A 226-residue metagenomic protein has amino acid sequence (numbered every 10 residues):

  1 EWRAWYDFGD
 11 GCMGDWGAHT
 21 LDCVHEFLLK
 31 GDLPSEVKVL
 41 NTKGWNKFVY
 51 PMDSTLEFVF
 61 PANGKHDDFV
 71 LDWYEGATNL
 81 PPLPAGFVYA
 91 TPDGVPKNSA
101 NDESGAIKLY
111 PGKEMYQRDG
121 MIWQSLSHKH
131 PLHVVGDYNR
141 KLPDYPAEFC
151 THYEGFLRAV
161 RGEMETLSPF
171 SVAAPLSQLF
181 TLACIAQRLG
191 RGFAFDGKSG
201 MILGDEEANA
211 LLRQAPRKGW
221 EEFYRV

Functional and structural regions predicted by a protein language model:
E1-K38, W45-F48, L56, F60-D68 (+4 more regions): Predominantly a Rossmann-like dinucleotide-binding segment in NAD(P)-dependent oxidoreductases
E1-W2, G31, F149-L157: Active-site-adjacent bridging/hinge elements
R3-G14, V39-W45, A100-E103, Y138-P146 (+1 more regions): Active-site rim elements
G11-G14, A18-H25, A147-E154, S171-T181: A structural signal for well-ordered alpha-helical segments within the folded catalytic domains of diverse enzymes
W16-G17, K30, V49-P51, K108 (+3 more regions): Active-site-proximal structural scaffolding
C23-L29, G155-A159, I185: Residue-level signal for well-ordered alpha-helical scaffold segments within enzymatic catalytic domains
N46-F48, F60-E148: NAD(P)-dinucleotide binding in Rossmann-like oxidoreductases
F48-V49, R158-V226: C-terminal helix-rich "cap/oligomerization" subdomain common to oxidoreductases
